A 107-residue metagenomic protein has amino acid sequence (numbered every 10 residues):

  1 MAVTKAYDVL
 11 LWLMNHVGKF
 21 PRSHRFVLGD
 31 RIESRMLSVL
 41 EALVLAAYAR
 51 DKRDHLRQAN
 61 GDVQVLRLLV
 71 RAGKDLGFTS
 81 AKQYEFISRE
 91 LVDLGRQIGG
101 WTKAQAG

Functional and structural regions predicted by a protein language model:
M1-G107: Amphipathic alpha-helical assembly/interaction segments
